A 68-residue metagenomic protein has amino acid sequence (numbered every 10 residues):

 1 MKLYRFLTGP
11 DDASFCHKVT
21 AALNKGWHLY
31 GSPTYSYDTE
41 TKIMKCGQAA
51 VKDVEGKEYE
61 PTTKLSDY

Functional and structural regions predicted by a protein language model:
M1-Y68: Terminus-proximal functional modules
